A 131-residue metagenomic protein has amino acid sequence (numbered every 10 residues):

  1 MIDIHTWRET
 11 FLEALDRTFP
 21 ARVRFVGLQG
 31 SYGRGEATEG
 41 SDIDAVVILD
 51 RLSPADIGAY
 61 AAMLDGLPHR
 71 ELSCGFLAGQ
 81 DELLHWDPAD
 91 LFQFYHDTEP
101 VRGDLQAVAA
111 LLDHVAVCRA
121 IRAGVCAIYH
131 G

Functional and structural regions predicted by a protein language model:
M1-R17, A21-R22, G33-G40, L49-G131: Catalytic core of pol beta-like nucleotidyltransferases
Q29-S31: Glycine-rich beta-strand-to-loop/alpha-helix junction loops that act as flexible
D42-D44: Acidic Asp/Glu-based divalent-cation binding sites
